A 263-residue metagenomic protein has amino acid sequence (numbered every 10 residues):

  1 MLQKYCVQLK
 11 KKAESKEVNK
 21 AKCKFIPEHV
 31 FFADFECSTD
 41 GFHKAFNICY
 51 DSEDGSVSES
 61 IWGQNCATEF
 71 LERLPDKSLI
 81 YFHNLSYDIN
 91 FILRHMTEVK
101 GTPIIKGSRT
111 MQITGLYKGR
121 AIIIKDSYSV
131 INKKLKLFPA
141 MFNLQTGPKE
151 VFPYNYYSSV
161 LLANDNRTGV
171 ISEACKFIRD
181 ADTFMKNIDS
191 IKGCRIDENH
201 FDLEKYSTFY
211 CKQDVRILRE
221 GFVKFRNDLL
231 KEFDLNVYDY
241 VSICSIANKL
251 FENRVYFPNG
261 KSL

Functional and structural regions predicted by a protein language model:
M1-L263: Metal-dependent nucleotidyl/phosphoryl-transfer cores and adjacent nucleic-acid-binding surfaces
